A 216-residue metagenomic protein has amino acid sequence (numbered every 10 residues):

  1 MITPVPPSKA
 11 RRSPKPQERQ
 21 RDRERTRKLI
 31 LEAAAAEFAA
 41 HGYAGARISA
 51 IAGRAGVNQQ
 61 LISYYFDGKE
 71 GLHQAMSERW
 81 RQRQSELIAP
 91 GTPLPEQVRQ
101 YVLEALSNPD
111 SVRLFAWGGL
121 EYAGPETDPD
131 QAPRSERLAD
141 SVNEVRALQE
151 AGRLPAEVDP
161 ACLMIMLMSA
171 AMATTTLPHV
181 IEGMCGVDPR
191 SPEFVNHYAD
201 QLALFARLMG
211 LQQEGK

Functional and structural regions predicted by a protein language model:
M1-S13, L103-S107, S135, A139-A151 (+1 more regions): C-terminal peripheral helix-coil segments that are non-catalytic and often amphipathic
R25, L29, A33-G71, A75: Helix-turn-helix
A40-A44, N108, A151: Short coil/turn segments at alpha/beta junctions that flank glycine-rich nucleotide-binding fingerprints
A75, E86-F115, R134, P160-M164: Hydrophobic alpha-helical connector segments
E78-R83: Short, basic, alpha-helical segments at the C-terminal edge of helix-turn-helix-like DNA-binding modules
P95-D128, A171-H179, G210-L211: Helical hydrophobic small-molecule/effector-binding pocket
P129-P133, E150-M166: All-alpha amphipathic helical-bundle segments outside canonical DNA-binding/catalytic cores that form hydrophobic
